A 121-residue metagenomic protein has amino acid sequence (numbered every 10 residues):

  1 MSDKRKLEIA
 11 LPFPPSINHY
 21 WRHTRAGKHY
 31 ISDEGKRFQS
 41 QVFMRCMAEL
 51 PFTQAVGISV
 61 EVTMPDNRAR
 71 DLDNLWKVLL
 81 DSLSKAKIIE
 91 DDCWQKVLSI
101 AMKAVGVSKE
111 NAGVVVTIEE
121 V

Functional and structural regions predicted by a protein language model:
M1-V121: Acidic, proline/glycine-enriched N-terminal capping motif
